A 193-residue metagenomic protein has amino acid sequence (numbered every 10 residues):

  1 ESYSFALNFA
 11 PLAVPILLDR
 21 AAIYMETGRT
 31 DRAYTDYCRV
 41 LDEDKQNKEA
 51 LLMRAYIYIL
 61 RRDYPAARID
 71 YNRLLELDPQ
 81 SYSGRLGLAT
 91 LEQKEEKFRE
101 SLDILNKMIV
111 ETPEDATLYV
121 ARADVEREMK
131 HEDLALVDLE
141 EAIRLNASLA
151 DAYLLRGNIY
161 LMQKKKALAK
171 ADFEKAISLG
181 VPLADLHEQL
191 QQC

Functional and structural regions predicted by a protein language model:
E1-F5, T27-R39, R61-R73, E95-K107 (+2 more regions): Structural signature of tandem alpha-helical TPR/SEL1-like repeats, specifically the intra-repeat loop/turn
E1-N8, P15, D19-E26, Y56: Alpha-helical segment of the N-proximal tetratricopeptide repeat
V14-P15, K48-E49, Y82-S83, A116-T117 (+2 more regions): Helix-start (N-cap) detector for alpha-helical repeat units in TPR-like alpha-solenoids, especially tetratricopeptide
L18, M25, L52-A55, I59 (+4 more regions): Position-specific recognition of the canonical hydrophobic site in helix A of tetratricopeptide repeat
Y56, S83-R99, D103-D133, V137-L139: Alpha-helical adaptor scaffolds
L161-C193: Terminal, low-structured helical/coil segments at or just beyond the last alpha-helical repeat
